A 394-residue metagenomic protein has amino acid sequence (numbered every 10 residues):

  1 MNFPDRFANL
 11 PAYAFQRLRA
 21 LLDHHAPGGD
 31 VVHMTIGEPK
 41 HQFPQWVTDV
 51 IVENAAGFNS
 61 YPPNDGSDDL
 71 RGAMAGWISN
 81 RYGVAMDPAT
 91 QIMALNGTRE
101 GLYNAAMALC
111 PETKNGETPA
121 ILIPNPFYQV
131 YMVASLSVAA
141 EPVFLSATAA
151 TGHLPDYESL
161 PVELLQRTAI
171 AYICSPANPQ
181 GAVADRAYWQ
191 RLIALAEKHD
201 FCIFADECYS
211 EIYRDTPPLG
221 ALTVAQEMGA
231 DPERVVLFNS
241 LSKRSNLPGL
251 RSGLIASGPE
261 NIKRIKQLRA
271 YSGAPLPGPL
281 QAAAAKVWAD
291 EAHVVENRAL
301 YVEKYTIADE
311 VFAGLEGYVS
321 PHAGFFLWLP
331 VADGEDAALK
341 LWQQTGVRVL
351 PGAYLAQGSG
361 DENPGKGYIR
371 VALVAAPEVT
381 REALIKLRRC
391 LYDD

Functional and structural regions predicted by a protein language model:
N2-P11, L21-N54, S79-D394: PLP-dependent class I/II
Q16-L18: Short, structured beta/alpha segment
M34, F58-S60, A73-G76: Glycine-rich loop-to-alpha-helix module at the N-terminal edge of alpha/beta enzyme cores
V52, A56-P63: Phosphate/diphosphate ligand-binding glycine-rich loop within oxidoreductases
P63-N64, Q281: Conserved loop-to-helix N-cap of the C-terminal "lid" that shapes the substrate pocket in Rossmann-like
D65-G66, L70: Short beta-strand to alpha-helix junction loop
